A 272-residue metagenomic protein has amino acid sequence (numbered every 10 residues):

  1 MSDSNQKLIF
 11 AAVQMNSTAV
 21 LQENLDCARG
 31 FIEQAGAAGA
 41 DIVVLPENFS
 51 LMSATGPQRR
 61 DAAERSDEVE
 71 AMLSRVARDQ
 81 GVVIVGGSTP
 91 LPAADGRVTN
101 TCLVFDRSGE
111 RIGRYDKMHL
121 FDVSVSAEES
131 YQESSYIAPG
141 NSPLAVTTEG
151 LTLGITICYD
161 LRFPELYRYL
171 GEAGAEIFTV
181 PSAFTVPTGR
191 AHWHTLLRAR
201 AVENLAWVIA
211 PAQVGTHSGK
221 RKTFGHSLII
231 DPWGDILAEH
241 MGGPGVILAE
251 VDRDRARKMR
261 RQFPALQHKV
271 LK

Functional and structural regions predicted by a protein language model:
S2-F10, A145-G154, I177: Beta-strand-turn-beta hairpins that frame and shape the catalytic cleft of phosphate-ester-processing enzymes
Q14-A19: Short polar catalytic/cofactor-binding loops
L21-Q22, R29-S108, R114, T185-A206: Cys-nucleophile CN-hydrolase/nitrilase-fold catalytic domain and related Cys-dependent amidase chemistry that acts on
E23-I32, R162-R168: Short, acidic/polar
R65-V85, T152, C158-I247: CN hydrolase (nitrilase-like) catalytic-core segments centered on the catalytic cysteine and neighboring Lys/Glu
G86-G87, T101-V104, L144-V146, S227-I229 (+1 more regions): Short beta-strand scaffold segments in enzyme catalytic cores
A93-A173, V186-T195, K258-A265: Active-site catalytic loop in hydrolytic enzyme cores
L248-E250, D254-K272: Short, basic/aromatic-enriched C-terminal tail that caps enzymatic domains
